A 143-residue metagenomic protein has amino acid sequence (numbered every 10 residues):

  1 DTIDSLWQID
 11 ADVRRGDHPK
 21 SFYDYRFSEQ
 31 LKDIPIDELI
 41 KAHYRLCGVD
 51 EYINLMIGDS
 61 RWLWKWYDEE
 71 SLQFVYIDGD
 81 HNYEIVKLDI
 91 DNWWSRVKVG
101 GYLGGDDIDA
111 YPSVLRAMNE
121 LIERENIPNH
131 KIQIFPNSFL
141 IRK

Functional and structural regions predicted by a protein language model:
D1-K143: S-adenosylmethionine/decaboxylated-SAM
